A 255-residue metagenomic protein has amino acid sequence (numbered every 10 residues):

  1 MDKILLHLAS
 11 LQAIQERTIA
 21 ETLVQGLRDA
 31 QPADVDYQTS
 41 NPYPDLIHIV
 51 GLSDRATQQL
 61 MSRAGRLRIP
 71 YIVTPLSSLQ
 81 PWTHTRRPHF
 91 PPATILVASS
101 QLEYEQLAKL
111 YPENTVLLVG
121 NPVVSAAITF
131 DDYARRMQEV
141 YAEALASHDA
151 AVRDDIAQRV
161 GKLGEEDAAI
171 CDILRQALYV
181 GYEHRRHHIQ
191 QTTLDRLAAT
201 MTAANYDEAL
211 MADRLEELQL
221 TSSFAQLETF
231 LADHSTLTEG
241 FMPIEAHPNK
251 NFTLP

Functional and structural regions predicted by a protein language model:
M1-T39: N-terminal subdomain of nucleotide-sugar transferases
I19, V50, A98-S100, N121: Replace "coordinates the UDP/GDP/TDP-sugar" with "coordinates nucleotide-activated sugar donors
T39-T57, P70-T74, H187: Short N-terminal targeting/anchoring amphipathic segment
R66, L79-T94: A conserved, positively charged/aromatic
A93-Q101, L117: A short beta-strand/loop micro-motif in the catalytic core of glycosyltransferases that engages the nucleotide-sugar
Y104-V123: Helix-loop-beta element that forms the nucleotide-linked donor phosphate-binding surface in glycosyltransferases
V119-I128, A134: Short beta-strand->alpha-helix junction loop in the catalytic core of nucleotide-activated group-transfer enzymes
R135-P255: Conserved NTP-donor binding/palm subdomain of two-metal-ion nucleotidyltransferases/polymerases, i.e., the charged
